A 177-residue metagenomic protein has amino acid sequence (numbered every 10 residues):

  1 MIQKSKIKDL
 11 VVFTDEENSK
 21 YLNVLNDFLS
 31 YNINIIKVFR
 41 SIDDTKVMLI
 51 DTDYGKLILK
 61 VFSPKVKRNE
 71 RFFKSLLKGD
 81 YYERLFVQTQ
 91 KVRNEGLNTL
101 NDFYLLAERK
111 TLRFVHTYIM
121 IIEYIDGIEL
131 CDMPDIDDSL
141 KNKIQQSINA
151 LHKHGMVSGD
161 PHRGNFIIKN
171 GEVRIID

Functional and structural regions predicted by a protein language model:
M1-K37: Juxta-kinase regulatory segment immediately upstream of eukaryotic protein kinase catalytic domains
I7-V12, N18-N23, K60-P64, D80-L85 (+1 more regions): A broad, low-specificity signal for short, low-complexity segments enriched in glycine/proline and polar/charged
D27-I125, N149, K153: Conserved ATP-binding subdomain of kinase catalytic cores across diverse folds
L59, G159, I176: Active-site flanking residues adjacent to catalytic metal/cofactor-binding acidic residues
Y82, Q88-T99, L130-G164, K169 (+1 more regions): Conserved kinase catalytic-core helix
I122, R174-D177: Pre-DFG segment of protein kinase catalytic domains
